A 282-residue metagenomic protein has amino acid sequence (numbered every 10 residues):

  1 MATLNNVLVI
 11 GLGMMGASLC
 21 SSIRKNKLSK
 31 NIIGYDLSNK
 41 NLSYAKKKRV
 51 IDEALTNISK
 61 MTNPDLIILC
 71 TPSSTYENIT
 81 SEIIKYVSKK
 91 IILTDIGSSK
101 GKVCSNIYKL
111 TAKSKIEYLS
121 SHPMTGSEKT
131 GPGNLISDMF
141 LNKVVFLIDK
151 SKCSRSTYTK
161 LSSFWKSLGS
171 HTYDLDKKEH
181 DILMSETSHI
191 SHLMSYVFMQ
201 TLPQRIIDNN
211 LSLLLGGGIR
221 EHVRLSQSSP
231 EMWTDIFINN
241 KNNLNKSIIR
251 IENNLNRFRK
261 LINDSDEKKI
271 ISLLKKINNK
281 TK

Functional and structural regions predicted by a protein language model:
M1-N57: NAD(P)+-binding Rossmann beta1-loop-alpha1 motif at the extreme N-terminus of oxidoreductases
N6, N31, E117, V144 (+1 more regions): Residues at the starts of beta-strands that form the adenosine-phosphate
L37, P72, I96: Short beta->alpha hinge that forms the Motif I/post-I loop of the SAM-binding pocket
S59-V87, I91-I92: Rossmann-like NAD(P)-binding element
I79-G133: Rossmann-like NAD(P)(H) cofactor-binding subdomain of soluble oxidoreductases
S137-E221: Internal alpha-helical scaffold of NAD(P)-dependent oxidoreductase catalytic cores
D208-I277: Interdomain hinge/lid region at the active-site interface of Rossmann-like NAD(P)-dependent oxidoreductases
